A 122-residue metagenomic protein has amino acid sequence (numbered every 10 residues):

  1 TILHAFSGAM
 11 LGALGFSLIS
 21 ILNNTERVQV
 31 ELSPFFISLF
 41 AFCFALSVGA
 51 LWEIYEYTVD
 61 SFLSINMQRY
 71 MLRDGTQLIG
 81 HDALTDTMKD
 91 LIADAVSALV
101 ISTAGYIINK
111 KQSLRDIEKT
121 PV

Functional and structural regions predicted by a protein language model:
T1-F42: Membrane-proximal helix-loop-helix units in multi-pass membrane proteins
I2, L32-I37, A41, M67-M88: Active-site-proximal inter-transmembrane loops
H4-L11, F44-W52, E56-L63, Q77-G105: Alpha-helical transmembrane segments that form the membrane-embedded catalytic/substrate-binding core of multi-pass
G15-N24, W52-D60, G105-N109, S113: Membrane-water interface at transmembrane helix exits
E26, E31, E53-E56, E118: Glutamate identity and glutamate-enriched acidic tracts
S64-I65, R69, K111: A short, hydrophobic/aromatic-rich structural module that often spans a beta strand with its adjoining loop
L72-D74, I108-K110, E118: Surface-exposed beta-strand edges and their flanking turn/coil or helix-capping segments
R115-V122: Short, highly charged, low-complexity non-transmembrane loops/tails of multi-pass membrane proteins
